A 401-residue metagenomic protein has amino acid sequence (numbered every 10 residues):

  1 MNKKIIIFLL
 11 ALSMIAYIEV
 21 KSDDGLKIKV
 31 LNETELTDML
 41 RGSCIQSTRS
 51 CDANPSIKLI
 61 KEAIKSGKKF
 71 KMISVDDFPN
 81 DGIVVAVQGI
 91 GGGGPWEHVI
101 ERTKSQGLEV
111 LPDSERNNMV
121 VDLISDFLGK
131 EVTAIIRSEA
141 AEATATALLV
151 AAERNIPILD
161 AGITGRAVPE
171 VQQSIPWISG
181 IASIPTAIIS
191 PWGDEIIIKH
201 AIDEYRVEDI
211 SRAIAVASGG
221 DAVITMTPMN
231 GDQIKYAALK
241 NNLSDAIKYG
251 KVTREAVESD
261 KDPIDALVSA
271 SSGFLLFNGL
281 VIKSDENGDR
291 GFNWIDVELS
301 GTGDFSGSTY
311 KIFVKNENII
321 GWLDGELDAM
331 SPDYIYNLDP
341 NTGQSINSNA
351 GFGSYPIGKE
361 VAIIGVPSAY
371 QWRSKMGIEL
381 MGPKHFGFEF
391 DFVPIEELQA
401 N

Functional and structural regions predicted by a protein language model:
T34-G94, N347-A369: N-terminal low-complexity or amphipathic/hydrophobic leaders
S43-T48, K130-E139, I158-L159: A short, small-residue-rich loop immediately preceding and capping a beta-strand
A53-K58, N117-N118, A140-L149, G165-P169: Short glycine/serine/threonine-rich phosphate/pyrophosphate-binding segments that cradle anionic phosphate groups
A63-F78, I156-D194: Catalytic or ion-translocation cores adjacent to nucleophile or general acid/base/metal-coordination motifs in diverse
N80-E101, Q173-I214: A structural-propensity feature for long, helix-poor, extended segments
I83-E131: Glycine-rich oxoanion-binding loops at beta->alpha junctions
K248-G301: Oxyanion-binding "anion nests"
K283-N401: C-terminal non-catalytic interaction/assembly regions of soluble proteins
